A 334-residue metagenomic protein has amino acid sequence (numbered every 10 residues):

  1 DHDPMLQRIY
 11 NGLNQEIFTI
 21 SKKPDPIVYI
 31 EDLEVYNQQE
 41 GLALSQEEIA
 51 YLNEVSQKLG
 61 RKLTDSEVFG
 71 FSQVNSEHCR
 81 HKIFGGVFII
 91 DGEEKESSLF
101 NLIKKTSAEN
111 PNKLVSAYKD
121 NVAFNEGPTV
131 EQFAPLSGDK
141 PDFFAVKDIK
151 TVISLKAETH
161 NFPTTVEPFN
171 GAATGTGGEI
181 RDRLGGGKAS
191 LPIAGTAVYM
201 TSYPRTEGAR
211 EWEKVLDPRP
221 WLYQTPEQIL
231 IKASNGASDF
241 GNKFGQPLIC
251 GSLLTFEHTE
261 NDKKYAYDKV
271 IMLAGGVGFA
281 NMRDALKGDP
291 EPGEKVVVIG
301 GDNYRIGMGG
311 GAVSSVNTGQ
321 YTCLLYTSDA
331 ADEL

Functional and structural regions predicted by a protein language model:
D1-S328: Core nucleic-acid recognition elements
D329-L334: A short, hydrophobic C-terminal helix/tail in secreted or cell-surface proteins
